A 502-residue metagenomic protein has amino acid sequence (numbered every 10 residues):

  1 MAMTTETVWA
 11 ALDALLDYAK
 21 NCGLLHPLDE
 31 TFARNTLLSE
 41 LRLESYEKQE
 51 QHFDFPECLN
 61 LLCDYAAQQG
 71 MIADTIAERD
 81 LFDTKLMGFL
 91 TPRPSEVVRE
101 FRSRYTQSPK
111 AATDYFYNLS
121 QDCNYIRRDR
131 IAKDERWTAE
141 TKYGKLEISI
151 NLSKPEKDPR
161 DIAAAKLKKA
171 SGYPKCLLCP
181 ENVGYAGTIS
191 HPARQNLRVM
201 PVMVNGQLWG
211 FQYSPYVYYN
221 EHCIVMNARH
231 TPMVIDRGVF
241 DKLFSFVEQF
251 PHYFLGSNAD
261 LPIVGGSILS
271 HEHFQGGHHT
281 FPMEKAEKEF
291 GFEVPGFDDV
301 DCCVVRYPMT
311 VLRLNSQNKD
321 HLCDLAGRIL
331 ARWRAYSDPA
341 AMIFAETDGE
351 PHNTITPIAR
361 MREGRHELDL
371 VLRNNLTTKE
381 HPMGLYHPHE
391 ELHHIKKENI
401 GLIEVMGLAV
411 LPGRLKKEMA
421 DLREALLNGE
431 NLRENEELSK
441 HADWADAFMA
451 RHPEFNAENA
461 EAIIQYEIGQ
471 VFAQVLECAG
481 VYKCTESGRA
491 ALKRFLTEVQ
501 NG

Functional and structural regions predicted by a protein language model:
M1-V225, R229-P232, R306-P308, L322-A326 (+2 more regions): Active-site microenvironments that recognize anionic phosphate/pyrophosphate groups
A165, H271-E272: Short secondary-structure boundary/capping segments
N196-R198, A228-L255: Helical scaffold of the NTase/Pol beta-like nucleotidyltransferase catalytic core
G238, V247-S270, G276-L330, R334-S337: Catalytic or ion-translocation cores adjacent to nucleophile or general acid/base/metal-coordination motifs in diverse
